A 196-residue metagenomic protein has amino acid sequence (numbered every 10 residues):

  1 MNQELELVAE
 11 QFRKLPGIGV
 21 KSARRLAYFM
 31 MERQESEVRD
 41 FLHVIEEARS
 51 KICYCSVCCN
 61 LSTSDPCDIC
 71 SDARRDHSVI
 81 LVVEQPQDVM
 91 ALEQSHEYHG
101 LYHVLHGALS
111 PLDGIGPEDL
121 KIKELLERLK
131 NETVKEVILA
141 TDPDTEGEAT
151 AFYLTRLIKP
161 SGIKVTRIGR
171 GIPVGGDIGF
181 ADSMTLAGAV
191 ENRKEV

Functional and structural regions predicted by a protein language model:
N2-L5, K14, R24-V89, E195: Cys/His-rich Zn2+-binding cysteine-cluster or related metal-binding knuckle/ribbon modules and their
E6-E10, R24-Y28, R39, H43 (+6 more regions): Solvent-exposed alpha-helical segments within well-ordered globular domains of core cellular machineries
L7, Q34, L126-I138, P143-V196: Long C-terminal interaction/binding lobes of large macromolecular proteins
K14-P16, I168: Short conserved micro-motifs on helix faces and helix-strand junctions that flank and scaffold key functional residues
P16, E35, A48, N60 (+3 more regions): Conserved phosphate/pyrophosphate-binding and hydrolysis machinery centered on Walker-type P-loop NTPases, extending
A23, D72-T141: Extended interfacial segments that mediate partner engagement and assembly in macromolecular machines
D40, D65, Q87, E93 (+6 more regions): Residue-level signal for pocket-adjacent positions within structured domains
